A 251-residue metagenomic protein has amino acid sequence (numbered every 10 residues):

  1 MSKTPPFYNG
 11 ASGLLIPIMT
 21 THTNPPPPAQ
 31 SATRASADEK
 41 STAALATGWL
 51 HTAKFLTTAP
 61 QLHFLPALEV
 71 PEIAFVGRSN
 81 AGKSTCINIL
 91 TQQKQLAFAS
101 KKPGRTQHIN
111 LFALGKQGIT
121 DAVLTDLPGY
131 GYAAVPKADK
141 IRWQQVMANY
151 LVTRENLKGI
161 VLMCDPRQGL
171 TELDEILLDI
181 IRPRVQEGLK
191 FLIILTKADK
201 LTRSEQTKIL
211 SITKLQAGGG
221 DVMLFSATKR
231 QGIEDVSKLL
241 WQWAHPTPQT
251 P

Functional and structural regions predicted by a protein language model:
Y8, L14-I18: Short, positively charged and aromatic/hydrophobic N-terminal segments
T21-L127: Conserved G1/Walker A P-loop phosphate-binding module
K54-A59, L201-P251: Canonical P-loop GTPase G-domain recognition
R105, G129-G131, R167-L170, K197-T202 (+1 more regions): Conserved nucleotide-binding/hydrolysis micro-motifs of P-loop NTPases
T106, K140-Q144, E175, R230-I233: Amphipathic alpha-helical transducer elements in NTP-driven molecular machines
A122-R142: Switch II (G3) loop of P-loop NTPases
A148-G220: Conserved C-terminal guanine-recognition region of P-loop GTPase G domains, centered on the G4
